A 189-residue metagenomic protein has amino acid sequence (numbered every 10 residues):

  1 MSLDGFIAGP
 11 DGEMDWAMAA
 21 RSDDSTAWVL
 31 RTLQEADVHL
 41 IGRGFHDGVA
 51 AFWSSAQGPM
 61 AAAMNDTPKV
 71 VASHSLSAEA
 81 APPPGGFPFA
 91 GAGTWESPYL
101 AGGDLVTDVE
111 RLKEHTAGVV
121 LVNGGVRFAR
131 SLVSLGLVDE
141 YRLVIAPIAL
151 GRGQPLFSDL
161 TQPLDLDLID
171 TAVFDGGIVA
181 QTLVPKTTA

Functional and structural regions predicted by a protein language model:
M1-L137, P147-A189: Portal/gating segments that form or line small-molecule/metal binding sites
E140: Short, conserved catalytic or interaction motifs in soluble domains
